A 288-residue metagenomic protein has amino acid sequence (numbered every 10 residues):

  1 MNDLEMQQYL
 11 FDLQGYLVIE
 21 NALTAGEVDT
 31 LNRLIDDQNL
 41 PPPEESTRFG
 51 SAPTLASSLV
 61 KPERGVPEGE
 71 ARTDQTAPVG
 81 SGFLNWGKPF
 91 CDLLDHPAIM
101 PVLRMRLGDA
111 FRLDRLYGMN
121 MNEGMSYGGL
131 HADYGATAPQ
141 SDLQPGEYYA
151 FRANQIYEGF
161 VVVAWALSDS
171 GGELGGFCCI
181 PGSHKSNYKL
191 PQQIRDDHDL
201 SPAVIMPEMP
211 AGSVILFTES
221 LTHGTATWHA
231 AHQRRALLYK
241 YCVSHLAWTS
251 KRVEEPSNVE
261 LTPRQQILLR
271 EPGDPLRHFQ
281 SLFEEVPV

Functional and structural regions predicted by a protein language model:
M1-L13, E20-P145: Non-heme Fe(II)-dependent double-stranded beta-helix
Y9, E147-Y148, I156-A226: Double-stranded beta-helix
E27, A136, G171, S186 (+1 more regions): Feature marks short, surface-exposed loop/turn motifs that line or immediately flank catalytic pockets and channel
E27-D29, M121-G128, G172-E173, G224-A226 (+1 more regions): Short catalytic/ligand-binding loop motif for oxyanion handling, primarily in non-cytosolic enzymes, centered on
P41, E45-F49, T54, G65 (+4 more regions): Non-heme Fe(II)/2-oxoglutarate
S58-E63, D133, A138-E147, Q192-A203 (+1 more regions): Short, surface-exposed loop/helix-turn segments at secondary-structure junctions that function as lids/hinges flanking
D92-H96, R152-G159: Short capping loops/turns at secondary-structure boundaries
R115-G118, V163-W165, L237-Y241: A structural signal for short, well-ordered beta-strand segments
